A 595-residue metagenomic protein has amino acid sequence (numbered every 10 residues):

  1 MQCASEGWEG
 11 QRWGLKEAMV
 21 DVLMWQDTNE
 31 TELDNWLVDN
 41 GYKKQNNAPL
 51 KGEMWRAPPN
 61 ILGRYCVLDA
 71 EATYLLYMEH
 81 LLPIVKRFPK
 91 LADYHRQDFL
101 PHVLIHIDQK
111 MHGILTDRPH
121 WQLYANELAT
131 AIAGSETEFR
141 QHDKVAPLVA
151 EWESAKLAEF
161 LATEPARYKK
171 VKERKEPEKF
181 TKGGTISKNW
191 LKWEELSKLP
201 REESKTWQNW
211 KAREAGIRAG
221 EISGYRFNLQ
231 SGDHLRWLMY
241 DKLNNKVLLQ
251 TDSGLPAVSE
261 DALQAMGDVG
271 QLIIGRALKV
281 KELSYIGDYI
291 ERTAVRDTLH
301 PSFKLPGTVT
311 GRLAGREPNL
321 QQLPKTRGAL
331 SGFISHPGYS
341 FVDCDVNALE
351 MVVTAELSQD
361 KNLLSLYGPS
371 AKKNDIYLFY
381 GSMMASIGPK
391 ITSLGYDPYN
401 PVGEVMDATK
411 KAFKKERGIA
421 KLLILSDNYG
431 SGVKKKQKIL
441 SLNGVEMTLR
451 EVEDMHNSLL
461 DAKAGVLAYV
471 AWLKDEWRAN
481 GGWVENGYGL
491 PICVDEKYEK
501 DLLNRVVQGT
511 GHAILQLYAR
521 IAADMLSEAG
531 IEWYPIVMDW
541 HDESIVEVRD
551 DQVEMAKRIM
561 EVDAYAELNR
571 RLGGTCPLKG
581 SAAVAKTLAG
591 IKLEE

Functional and structural regions predicted by a protein language model:
M1-E6, L15-E17, S370-Y377: Conserved beta-strand -> loop -> alpha-helix junction used to position metal-binding or nucleic-acid-contacting
G10, V20-W25, N35-G328, S335-S340 (+6 more regions): Conserved "right-hand" nucleotidyltransferase catalytic core of DNA-directed polymerases
I107, M111, E178-T181, H300-P301 (+5 more regions): Conserved catalytic core of nucleic-acid polymerases
S302-A408: Function-dense linear segments that define catalytic or interfacial modules in macromolecule-processing proteins
G311, D345, G381, K436 (+5 more regions): Hydrophobic, well-ordered secondary-structure elements that form the walls of internal hydrophobic environments
I545-R549: Short hydrophobic/aromatic beta-strand micro-patches that form the beta-sheet surface supporting nucleotide- or nucleic
A556-A564: Short amphipathic alpha-helices in soluble, non-transmembrane regions that often serve as interface/regulatory elements
A566-K579: Flexible helix-coil linker/hinge segments at domain or subdomain boundaries
